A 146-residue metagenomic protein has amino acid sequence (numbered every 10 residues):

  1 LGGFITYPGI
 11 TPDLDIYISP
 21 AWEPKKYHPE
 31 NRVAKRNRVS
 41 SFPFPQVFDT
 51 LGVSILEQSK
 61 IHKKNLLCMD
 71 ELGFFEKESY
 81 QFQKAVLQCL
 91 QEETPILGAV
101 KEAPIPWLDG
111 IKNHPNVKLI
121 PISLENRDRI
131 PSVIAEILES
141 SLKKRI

Functional and structural regions predicted by a protein language model:
L1-V39: N-terminal phosphate/diphosphate-binding loop that engages ATP/GTP or pyrophosphate donors across diverse enzyme folds
G2, K64-C68, P95-L97: Residue-level preference for the first positions of well-ordered beta-strands
F4, I18, G52, L119-I122 (+1 more regions): Generic structural hydrophobic/aromatic packing signal, biased to beta-strands
R36-Q88: Phosphate-binding/switch loop-helix module in NTP-utilizing enzymes
Q58-S59, G73-I146: Replace "adjacent to P-loop NTPase cores in ATP/GTP-dependent enzymes" with "adjacent to NTP-binding cores
